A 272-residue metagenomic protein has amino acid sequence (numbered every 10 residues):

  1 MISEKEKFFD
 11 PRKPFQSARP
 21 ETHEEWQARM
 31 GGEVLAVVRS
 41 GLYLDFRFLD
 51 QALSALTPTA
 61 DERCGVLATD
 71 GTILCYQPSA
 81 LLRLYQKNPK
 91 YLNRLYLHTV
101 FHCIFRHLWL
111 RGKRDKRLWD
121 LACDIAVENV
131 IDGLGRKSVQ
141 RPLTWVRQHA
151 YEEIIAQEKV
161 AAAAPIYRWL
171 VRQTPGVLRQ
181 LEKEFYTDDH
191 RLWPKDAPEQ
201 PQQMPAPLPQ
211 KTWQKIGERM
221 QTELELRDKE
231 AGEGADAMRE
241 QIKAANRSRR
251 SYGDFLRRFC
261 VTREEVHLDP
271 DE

Functional and structural regions predicted by a protein language model:
M1-K137: Basic/hydrophobic alpha-helical interface regions
V130-E272: Negatively charged
